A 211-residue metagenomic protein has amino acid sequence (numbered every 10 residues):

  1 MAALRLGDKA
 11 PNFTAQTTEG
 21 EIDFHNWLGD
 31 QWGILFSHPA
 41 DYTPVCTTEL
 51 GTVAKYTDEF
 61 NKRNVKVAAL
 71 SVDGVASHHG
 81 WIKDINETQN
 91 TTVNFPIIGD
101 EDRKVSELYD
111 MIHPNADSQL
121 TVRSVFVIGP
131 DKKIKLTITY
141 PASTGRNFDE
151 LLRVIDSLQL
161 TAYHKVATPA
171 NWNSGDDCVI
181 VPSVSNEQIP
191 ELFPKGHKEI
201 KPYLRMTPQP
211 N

Functional and structural regions predicted by a protein language model:
M1-N211: Chalcogenol-based redox active-site neighborhoods
